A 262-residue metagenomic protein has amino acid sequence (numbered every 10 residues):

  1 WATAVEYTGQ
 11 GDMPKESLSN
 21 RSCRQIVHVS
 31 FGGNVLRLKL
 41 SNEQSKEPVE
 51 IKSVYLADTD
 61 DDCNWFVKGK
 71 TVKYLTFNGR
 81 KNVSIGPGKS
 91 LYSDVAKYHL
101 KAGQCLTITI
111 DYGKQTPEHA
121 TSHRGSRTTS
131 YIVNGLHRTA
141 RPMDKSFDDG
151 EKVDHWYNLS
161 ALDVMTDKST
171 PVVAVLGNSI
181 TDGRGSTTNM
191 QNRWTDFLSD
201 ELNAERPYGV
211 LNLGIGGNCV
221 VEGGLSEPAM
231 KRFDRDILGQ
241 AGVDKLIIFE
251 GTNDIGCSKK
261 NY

Functional and structural regions predicted by a protein language model:
W1-L176, S186-T188, A204: N-terminal secretory targeting modules
H123, Y157, R193, V221-G223: Extended interaction regions within the primary functional domain
S160-S169, M190-A204, L225-G242: Short amphipathic alpha-helices and their capping/turn segments at secondary-structure boundaries
T170-T195, G216-C219: Catalytic nucleophile-elbow at a beta strand-turn-alpha helix junction centered on a G-D-S/GDSL motif, marking
V172-G177, T181, Y208-G214, D244-E250: Structural recognition of the beta-strand scaffold that forms the well-ordered cores of secreted hydrolase catalytic
S186, I215-Y262: Oxyanion-hole/transition-state-stabilizing segment in secreted/luminal serine hydrolases and related acyltransferases
S199, L213-G216: Aromatic-Pro/Gly-enriched surface loop or interdomain linker that acts as a lid/target-recognition segment
P207-Y208, I255: Secondary-structure boundary/capping residues
